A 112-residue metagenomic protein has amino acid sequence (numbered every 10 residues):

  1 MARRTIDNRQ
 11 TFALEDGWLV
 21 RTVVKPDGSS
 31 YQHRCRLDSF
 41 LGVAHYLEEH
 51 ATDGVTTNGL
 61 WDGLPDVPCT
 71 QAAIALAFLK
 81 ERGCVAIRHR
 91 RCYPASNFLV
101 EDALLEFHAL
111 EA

Functional and structural regions predicted by a protein language model:
M1-C35: Long, low-complexity, charged/polar intrinsically disordered regions in eukaryotic proteins
H33, D53-G54, P68-A73: Alpha-helix N-cap/helix-initiation sites
D38-E49: Positively charged, polyanion-binding regions of nucleic-acid-associated proteins
H50-L64: Short acidic, hydrophobic short linear motifs in intrinsically disordered regions
P65-E81: Short amphipathic alpha-helical interaction segments
K80-R91: A short, conserved structural fragment
R91-F98: Minor-groove-contacting beta-hairpin "wing" of winged helix-turn-helix DNA-binding domains
F98-A112: Short, amphipathic alpha-helical interaction segments positioned at domain boundaries
